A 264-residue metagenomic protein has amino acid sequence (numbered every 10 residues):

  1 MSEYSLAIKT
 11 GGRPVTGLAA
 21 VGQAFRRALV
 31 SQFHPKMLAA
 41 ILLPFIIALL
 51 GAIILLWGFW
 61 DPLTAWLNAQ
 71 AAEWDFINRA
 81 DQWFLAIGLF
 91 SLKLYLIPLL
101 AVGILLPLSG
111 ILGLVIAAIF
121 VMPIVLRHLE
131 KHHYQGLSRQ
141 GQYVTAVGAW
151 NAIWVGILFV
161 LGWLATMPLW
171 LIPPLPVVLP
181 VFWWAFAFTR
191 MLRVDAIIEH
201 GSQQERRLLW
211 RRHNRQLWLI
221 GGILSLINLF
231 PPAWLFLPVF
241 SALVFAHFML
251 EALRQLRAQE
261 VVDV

Functional and structural regions predicted by a protein language model:
M1-T166, Q204, H213, L217 (+3 more regions): Helix-coil boundary and N-terminal low-complexity module in membrane systems
Y95-R127, W170-I198, P232-L256: Selective recognition of hydrophobic, aromatic-rich stretches within alpha-helical transmembrane segments of polytopic
W183-I227: Glycine/small-residue-rich hydrophobic helix-like segments
